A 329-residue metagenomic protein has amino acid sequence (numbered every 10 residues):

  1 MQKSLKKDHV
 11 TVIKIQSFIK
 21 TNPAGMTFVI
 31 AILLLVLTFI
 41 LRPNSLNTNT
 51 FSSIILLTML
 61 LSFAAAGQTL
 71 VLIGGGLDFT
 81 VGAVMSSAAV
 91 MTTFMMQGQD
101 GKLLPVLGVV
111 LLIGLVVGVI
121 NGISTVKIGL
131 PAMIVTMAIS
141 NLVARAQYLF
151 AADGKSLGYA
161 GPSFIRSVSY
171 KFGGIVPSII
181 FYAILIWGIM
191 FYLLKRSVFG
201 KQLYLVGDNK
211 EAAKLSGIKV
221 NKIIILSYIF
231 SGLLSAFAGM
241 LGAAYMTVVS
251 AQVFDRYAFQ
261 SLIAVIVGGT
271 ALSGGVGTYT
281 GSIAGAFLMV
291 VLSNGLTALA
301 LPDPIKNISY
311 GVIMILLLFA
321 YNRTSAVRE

Functional and structural regions predicted by a protein language model:
M1-L34, G188, D208, K214-K222 (+1 more regions): Cytosolic-side transmembrane-helix boundaries in multi-pass membrane proteins
Q2-A65, Q99-P105, I218, L226: Membrane-interfacial amphipathic/re-entrant helices at transmembrane-helix boundaries
I15-F18, I128, A132-S197, I223-L226 (+2 more regions): Transmembrane helix-bundle core of multi-pass membrane transporters and related energy-transducing complexes
L34-Q99, S124-I128, L262, I266-Y279 (+1 more regions): Single transmembrane alpha-helix segments in multi-pass membrane proteins
L41-S53, Y148-A152, L194-G200, Y228-A264 (+1 more regions): Inter-helical junctions in multi-pass inner-membrane proteins, predominant in energy-converting antiporter-like
D100-S140, L185, A284-G285: Alpha-helical transmembrane segments within multi-pass membrane transporters and channels
K102-V110, V117-N121, F172-V249: Helix-loop-helix "hairpin" substructures at the membrane interface of multi-pass membrane proteins
S235, M246-G311: Transmembrane alpha-helical segments in multi-pass inner-membrane proteins
